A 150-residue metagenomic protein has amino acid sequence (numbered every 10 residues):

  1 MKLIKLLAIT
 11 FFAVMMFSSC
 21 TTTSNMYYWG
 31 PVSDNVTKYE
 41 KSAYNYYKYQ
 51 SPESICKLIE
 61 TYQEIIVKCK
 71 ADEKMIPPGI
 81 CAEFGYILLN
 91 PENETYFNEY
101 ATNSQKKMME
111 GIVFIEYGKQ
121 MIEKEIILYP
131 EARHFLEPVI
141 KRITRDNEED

Functional and structural regions predicted by a protein language model:
M1-A8: Bacterial N-terminal signal peptides that target proteins for export
M16-S19: C-terminal motif of bacterial Sec signal peptides marking the signal peptidase cleavage site
T21-K74, P78, N103-K106, G111-V113 (+1 more regions): N-terminal alpha-helical interaction modules that lie
Y46-S51, E73, G85, N90-E99 (+2 more regions): Short coil/turn linking the two alpha-helices of tandem helical-hairpin repeats
E73, Y129-K141: Boundary/linker segments of alpha-helical solenoid repeat arrays
I87, L128, R142-D146: TPR/TPR-like alpha-solenoid repeats
Q105-R133: TPR/TPR-like (Sel1-like) alpha-helical repeat modules
